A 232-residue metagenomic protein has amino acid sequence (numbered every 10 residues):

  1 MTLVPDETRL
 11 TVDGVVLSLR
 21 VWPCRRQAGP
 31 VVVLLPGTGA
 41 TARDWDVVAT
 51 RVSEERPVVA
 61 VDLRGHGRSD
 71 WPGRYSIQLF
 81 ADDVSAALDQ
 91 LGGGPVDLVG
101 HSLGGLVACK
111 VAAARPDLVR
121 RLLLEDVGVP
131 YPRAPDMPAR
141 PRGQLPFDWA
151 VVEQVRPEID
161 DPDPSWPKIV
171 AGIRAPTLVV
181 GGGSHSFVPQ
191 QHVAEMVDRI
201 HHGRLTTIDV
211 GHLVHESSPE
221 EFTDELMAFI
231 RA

Functional and structural regions predicted by a protein language model:
M1-V16: N-terminal cap/lid segment of alpha/beta-hydrolase-fold proteins
V15-D70: Conserved HGGG/HGGXW glycine-rich cap/lid loop of the alpha/beta-hydrolase fold
D44-D46, S69-R74, A134-P135, Q190-Q191: Conserved catalytic-core motifs of eukaryotic protein kinase domains, centered on the activation segment
L63, W71, V127, V210: Active-site loop/turn elements of alpha/beta-hydrolase fold enzymes, especially the short glycine-/histidine-rich
L79-V96: Conserved acidic catalytic loop of the alpha/beta-hydrolase fold
G94-Y131: Conserved hydrolase catalytic core segment
G128-D136, F187: A short beta-to-alpha transition loop/helix N-cap that caps and shapes the active-site region
W149-V151, P157-D198, T207-D209, L213-H215 (+2 more regions): Conserved serine/cysteine hydrolase catalytic core
